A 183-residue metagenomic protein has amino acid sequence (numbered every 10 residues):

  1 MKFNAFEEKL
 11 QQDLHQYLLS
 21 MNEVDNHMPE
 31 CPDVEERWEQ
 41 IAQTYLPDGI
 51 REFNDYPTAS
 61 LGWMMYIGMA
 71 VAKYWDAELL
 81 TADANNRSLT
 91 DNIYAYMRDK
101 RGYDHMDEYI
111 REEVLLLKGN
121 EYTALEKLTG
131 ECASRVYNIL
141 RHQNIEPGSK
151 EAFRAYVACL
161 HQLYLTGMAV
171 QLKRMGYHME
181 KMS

Functional and structural regions predicted by a protein language model:
M1-S183: Intrinsic-disorder/low-complexity detector
